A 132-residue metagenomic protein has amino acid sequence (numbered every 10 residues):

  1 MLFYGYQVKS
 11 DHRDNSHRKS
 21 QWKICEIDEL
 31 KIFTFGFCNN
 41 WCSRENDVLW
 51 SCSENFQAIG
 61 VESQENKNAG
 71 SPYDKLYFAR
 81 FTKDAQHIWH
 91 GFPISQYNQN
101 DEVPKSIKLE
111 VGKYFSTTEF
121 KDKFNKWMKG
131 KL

Functional and structural regions predicted by a protein language model:
M1-V103, K108-V111, F115: Functional cores of ribonucleases/endoribonucleases
L109-M128: Short, cationic low-complexity segments
